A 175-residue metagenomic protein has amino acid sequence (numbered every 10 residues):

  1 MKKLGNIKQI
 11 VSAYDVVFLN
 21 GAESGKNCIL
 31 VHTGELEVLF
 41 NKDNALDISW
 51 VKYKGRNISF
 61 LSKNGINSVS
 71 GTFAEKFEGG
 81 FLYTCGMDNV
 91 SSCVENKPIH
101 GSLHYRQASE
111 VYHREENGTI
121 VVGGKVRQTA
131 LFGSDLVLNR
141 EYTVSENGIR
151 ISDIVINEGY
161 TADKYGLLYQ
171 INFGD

Functional and structural regions predicted by a protein language model:
M1-R150, E158-G166, Q170-D175: Surface-exposed acidic/polar loop and edge beta-strand patches at domain peripheries
V155: Conserved kinase catalytic-core segment
